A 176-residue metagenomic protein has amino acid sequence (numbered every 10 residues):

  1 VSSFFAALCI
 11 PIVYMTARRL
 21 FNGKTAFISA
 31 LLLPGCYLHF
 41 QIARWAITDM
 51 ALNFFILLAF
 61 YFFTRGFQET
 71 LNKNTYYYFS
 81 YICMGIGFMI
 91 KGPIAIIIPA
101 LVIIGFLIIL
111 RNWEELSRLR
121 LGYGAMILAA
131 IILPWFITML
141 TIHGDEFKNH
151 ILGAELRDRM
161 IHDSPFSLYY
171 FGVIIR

Functional and structural regions predicted by a protein language model:
V1-R176: Membrane-integral, polyisoprenol-dependent glycosyltransferases of the GT-C/oligosaccharyltransferase superfamily
